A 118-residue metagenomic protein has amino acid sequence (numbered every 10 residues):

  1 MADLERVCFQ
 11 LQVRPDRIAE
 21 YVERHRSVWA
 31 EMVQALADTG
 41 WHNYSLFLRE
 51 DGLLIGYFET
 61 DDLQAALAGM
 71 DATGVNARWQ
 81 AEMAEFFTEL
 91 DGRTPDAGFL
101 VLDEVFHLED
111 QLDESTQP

Functional and structural regions predicted by a protein language model:
M1-A2: Ligand/cofactor pocket segment of small-molecule handling proteins
R6-Q12: Active-site-flanking beta-strand signature of metal-NTP-handling nucleotidyl enzymes and homologous cyclase-like
F9, Y21, H25, G56: Hydrophobic pocket/interface hotspot
R17-H42: Short amphipathic alpha-helical segments
I18, I55, A65-L67: Intrinsically disordered, low-complexity acidic/polar segments
V33-I55, E59-D61: Short, glycine- and small/hydrophobic-rich beta-strand elements in well-ordered beta-sheets
T39, T60-G98: An amphipathic, aromatic/His-enriched active-site/gating alpha helix that lines ligand/cofactor pockets
L48, A81-P118: Glycine-rich beta-strand-turn "strand-cap" elements at beta-sheet edges
